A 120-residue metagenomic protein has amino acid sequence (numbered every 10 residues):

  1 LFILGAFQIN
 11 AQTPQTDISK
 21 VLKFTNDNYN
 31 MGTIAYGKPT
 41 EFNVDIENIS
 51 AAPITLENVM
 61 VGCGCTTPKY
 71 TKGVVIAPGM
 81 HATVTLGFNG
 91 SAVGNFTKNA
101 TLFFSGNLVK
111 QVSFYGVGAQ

Functional and structural regions predicted by a protein language model:
L1-P14: Bacterial Sec-dependent N-terminal signal peptides
Q12-I49, G118-Q120: Beta-sheet-dominated interaction scaffolds and their linkers
Y29, F42, K72, M80-L86: Short strand-edge motifs at loop-to-beta-strand transitions and within beta-strands of extracellular beta-rich domains
Y36, P78, A92-V93: Surface-exposed loops/turns
F42-N48, L86, A100-F103: Buried hydrophobic-core signal for structured, non-transmembrane domains
E47-P53, N107: Short solvent-exposed strand-capping/beta-turn motif centered on an Asx-Ser/Thr pair
A51-M80: Surface-exposed binding patches on compact interaction domains or structured appendages
V93-Q120: Terminal connector regions
